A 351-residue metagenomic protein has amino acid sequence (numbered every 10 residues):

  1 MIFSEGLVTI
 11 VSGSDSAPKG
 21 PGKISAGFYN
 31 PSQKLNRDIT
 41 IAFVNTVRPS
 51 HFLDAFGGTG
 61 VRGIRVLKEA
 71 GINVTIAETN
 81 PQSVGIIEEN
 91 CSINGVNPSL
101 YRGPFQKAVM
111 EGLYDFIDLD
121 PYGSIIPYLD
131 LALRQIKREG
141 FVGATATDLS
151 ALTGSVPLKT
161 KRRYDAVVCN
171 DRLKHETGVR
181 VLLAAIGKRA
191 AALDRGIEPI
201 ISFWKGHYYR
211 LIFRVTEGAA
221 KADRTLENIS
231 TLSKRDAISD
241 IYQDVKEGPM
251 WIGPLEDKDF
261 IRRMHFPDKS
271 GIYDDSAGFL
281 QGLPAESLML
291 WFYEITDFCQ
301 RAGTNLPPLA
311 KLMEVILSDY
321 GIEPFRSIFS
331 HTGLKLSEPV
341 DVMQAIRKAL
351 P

Functional and structural regions predicted by a protein language model:
M1-P351: SAM-dependent transferase fold signal centered on methyltransferase-like domains, encompassing both Class I
